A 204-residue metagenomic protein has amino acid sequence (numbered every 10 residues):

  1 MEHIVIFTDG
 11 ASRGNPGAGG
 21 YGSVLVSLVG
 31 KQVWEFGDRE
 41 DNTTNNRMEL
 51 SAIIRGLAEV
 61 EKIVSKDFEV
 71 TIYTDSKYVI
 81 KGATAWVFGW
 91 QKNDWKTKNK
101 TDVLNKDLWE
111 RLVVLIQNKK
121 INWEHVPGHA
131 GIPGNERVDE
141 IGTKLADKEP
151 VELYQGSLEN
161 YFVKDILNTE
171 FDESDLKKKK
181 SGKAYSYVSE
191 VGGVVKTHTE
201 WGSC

Functional and structural regions predicted by a protein language model:
M1, V64-K66, K180-G182: Flexible, charged surface loops at secondary-structure boundaries
M1-R47, S51, A58-I63, A83 (+2 more regions): RNase H-like nuclease fold core
I4, N160-S203: Protein-protein interaction regions
D9, E35-N42, N122-H129, Y185-V195: General secondary-structure propensity
A11-A18, I54-I141: RNase H catalytic domain
D67-K77, V151-D165: Charge-dense, low-complexity polyampholytic segments
D102, T143-S157: Acidic, His- and aromatic-enriched active-site or binding-groove loops in soluble protein domains that engage sugars
